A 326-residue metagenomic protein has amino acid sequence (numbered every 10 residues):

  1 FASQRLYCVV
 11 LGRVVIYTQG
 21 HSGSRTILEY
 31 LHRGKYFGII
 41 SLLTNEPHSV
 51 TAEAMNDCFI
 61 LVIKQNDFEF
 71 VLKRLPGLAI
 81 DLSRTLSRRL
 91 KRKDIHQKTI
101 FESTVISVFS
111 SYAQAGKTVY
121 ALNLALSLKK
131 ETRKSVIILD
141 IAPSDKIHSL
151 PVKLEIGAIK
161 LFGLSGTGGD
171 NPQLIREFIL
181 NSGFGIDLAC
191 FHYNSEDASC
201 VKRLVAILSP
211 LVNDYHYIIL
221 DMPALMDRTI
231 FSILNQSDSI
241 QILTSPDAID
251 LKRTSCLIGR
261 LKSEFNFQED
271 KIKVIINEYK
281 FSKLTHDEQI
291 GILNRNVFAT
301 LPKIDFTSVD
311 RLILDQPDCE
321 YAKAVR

Functional and structural regions predicted by a protein language model:
F1-M55: Cyclic nucleotide-binding regulatory domains
H48, Q65-F101: A small-molecule sensor/coupling module
C58-I63: A short hydrophobic beta-strand segment most commonly corresponding to one strand of the jelly-roll/cupin
T104-L150, L211: Walker A/P-loop phosphate-binding motif and the immediately C-terminal alpha-helix
T132-L188: Phosphate-binding loop that captures ATP/GTP phosphates
T167-G183, L188-M226: Cytosolic-facing regulatory segments adjacent to core modules
V212-Y217, M222-A299: Conserved catalytic-core segment of NTP-binding enzymes
S308-V325: C-terminal boundary of histidine-terminating zinc-finger modules
